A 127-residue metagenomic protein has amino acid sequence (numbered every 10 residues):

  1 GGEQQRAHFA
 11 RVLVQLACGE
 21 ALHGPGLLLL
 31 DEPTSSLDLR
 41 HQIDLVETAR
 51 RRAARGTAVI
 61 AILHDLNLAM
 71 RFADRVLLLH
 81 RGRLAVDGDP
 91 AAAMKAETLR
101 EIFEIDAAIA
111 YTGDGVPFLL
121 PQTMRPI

Functional and structural regions predicted by a protein language model:
Q5-L27: GG-anchored amphipathic helix commonly corresponding to the ABC/SMC/Rad50 NBD signature/C-loop
Q15-G19, Q42-R55: Helical segment within the ABC ATPase nucleotide-binding domain
L28-E32: Catalytic Walker B motif of ABC-type/P-loop ATPase nucleotide-binding domains
L63-H64: H-loop/switch region of ABC-family ATPase nucleotide-binding domains
A69-R71: A short, surface-exposed alpha-helical micro-motif characterized by mixed small hydrophobic and charged/polar residues
D87-D89: ABC ATPase "signature
R100-I127: ABC ATPase nucleotide-binding domains
